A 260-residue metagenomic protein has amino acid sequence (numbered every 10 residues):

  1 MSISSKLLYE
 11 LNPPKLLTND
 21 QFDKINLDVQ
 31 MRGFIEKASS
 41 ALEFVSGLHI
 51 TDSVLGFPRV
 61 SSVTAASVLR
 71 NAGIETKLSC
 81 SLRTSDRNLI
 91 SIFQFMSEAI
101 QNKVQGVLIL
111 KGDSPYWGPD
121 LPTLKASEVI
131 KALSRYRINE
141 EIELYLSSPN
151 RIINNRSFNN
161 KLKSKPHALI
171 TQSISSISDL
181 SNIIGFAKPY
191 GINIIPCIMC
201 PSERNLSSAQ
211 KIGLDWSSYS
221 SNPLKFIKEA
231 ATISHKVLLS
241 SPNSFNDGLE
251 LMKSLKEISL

Functional and structural regions predicted by a protein language model:
S5, I227-I258: C-terminal extensions of enzymes
S5-P13, S46-I50, T76-L82, V107-I109 (+4 more regions): Hydrophobic faces of well-ordered beta-strands that scaffold small-molecule active sites in alpha/beta enzyme cores
K6-R32, K77-I90, I142-N154, Q210-S221: Active-site mouth loops of central-metabolism enzymes
L11-K15, D52-G56, L82-D86, K111-P115 (+4 more regions): Active-site-proximal loop/turn and secondary-structure-junction residues that shape catalytic pockets, frequently
R32-V54, K161-I170, I233: Catalytic domains of carbohydrate-active enzymes, especially glycoside hydrolases
L55-T76, C80, L214-S218: Flavin-dependent oxidoreductase catalytic cores
G56-L69, D86-Q94, D113-R135, I153-N155 (+2 more regions): Active-site-adjacent beta->alpha loops and helix N-cap segments on the catalytic face of soluble alpha/beta enzymes
G191-K236: Catalytic-face loop-and-helix region of soluble metabolic enzyme cores
